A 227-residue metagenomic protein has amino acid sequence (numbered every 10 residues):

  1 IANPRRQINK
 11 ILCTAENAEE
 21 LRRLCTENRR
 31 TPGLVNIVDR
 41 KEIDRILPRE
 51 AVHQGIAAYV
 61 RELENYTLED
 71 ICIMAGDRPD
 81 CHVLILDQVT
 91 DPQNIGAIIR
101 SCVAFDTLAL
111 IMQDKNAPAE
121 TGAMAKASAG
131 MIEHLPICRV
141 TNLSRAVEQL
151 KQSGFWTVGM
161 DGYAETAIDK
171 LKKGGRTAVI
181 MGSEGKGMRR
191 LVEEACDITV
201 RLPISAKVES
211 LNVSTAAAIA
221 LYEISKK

Functional and structural regions predicted by a protein language model:
I1-G76: N-terminal positively charged helical leader segments and presequences
Q7-I11, P32-L34, L108-A109, H134-P136 (+1 more regions): Short active-site oxyanion
N9, A104, A125-M131, R190-K227: Structured adenosyl-cofactor binding patch, chiefly the S-adenosyl-L-methionine
E20, A117-A123, K186-V192: Short, glycine/polar-rich helix-capping loops at beta-to-alpha or helix-loop-helix junctions that flank or form
D80-A129: Hydrophobic, well-structured mid-protein blocks that either form specific transmembrane helices
T90-I98, N142, L211-A216: Amphipathic alpha-helical repeat scaffolds
L108-T166: Histidine/lysine/aspartate-rich catalytic loop segments that bind and position anionic ligands
V158-N212: Active-site/ligand-binding-proximal alpha/beta "capping" segment
